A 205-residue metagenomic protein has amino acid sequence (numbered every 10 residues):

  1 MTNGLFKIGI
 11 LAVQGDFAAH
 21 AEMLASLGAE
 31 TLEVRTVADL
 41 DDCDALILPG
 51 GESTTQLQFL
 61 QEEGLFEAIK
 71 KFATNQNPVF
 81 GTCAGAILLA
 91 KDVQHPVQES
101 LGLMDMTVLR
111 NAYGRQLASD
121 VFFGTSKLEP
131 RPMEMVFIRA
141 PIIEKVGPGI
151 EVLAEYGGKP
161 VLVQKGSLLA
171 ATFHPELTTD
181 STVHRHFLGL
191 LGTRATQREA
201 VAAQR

Functional and structural regions predicted by a protein language model:
M1-E62, E67-K71, S181-R185, G189-R205: N-terminal beta1-alpha1 cap of cysteine-dependent amidohydrolase-like domains
M1-G4, A38-D41, K71-F72, F80-G81 (+3 more regions): Solvent-exposed alpha-helices and their adjacent loops that cap or buttress functional pockets in soluble metabolic
V13, A84, F173: Cofactor-binding loop segments of dinucleotide-utilizing enzymes, especially the Rossmann-like FAD- and NAD(P)+-binding
F17, L40, L88, H95 (+2 more regions): Flexible, glycine-rich phosphate/dinucleotide-binding loops and adjacent beta-alpha linkers at cofactor/substrate
T31-L32, V79, L168: Hydrophobic anchor at the start of a short beta-strand that flanks the dinucleotide cofactor-binding loop
L48, G81, A171: Redox-cofactor binding/interface segments in oxidoreductases and associated redox assembly factors
S53-T125: Cysteine-nucleophile active-site neighborhood
R110-R205: Amide-donor transfer/coupling interface in amidating biosynthetic enzymes
